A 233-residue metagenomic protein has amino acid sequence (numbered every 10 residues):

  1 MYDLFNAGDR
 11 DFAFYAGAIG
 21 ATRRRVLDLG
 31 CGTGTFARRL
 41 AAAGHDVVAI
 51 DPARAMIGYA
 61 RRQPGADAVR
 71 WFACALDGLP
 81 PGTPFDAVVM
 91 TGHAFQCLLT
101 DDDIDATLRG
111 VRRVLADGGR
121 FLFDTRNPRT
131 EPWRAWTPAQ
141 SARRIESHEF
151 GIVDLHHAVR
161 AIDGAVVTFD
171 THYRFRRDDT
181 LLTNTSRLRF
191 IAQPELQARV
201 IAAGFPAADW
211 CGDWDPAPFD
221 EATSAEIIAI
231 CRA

Functional and structural regions predicted by a protein language model:
M1-R24: Conserved class I S-adenosyl-L-methionine
G30-G32: Class I SAM-dependent methyltransferase "Motif I" SAM/SAH-binding loop
G34-G78: Class I SAM-dependent methyltransferase SAM/SAH-binding core
L79-A87: A short acidic, Gly/Pro-enriched loop at the edge of an enzyme's catalytic core that lines a small-molecule cofactor
D86-D102: A short SAM/SAH-binding and catalytic strip from SAM-dependent methyltransferases
D105-D117: A short glycine-rich, Lys/Arg-flanked "PGG" loop and its adjoining helix->strand segment in the class I
L122-Q197: SAM-dependent methyltransferase
R189-A233: C-terminal lobe and adjacent flexible extensions of AdoMet/dcAdoMet transferase-like proteins
